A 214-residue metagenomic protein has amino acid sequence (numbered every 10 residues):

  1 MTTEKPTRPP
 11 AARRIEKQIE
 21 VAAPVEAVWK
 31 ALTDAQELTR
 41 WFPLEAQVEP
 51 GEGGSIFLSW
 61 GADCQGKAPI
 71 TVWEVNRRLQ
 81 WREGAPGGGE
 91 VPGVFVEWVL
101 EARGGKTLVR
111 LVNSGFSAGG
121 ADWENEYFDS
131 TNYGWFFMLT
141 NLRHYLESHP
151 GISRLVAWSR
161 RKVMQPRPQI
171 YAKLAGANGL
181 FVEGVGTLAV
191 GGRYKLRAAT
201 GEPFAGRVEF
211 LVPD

Functional and structural regions predicted by a protein language model:
T2, F42-V48, R103-K106: Short N-terminal helix-initiation segments at or just after the protein's N-terminus
T2-E4, F116-V156: A conserved amphipathic terminal alpha-helix motif
E4-P6, I56, P86-G87: Short, P/G- and charge-enriched loop/turn segments at secondary-structure junctions
P9, R14, Q80, G84-Y133 (+1 more regions): Beta-strand/loop substructures that line and gate deep hydrophobic ligand-binding cavities in soluble
P10, E16, A23, A27 (+3 more regions): Short beta-edge strand/loop motif at the mouth of beta-sheet-based domains
L32: Hydrophobic "lid"/C-terminal helical patch of Rossmann-like NAD(P)-dependent dehydrogenase/epimerase domains
G66, V75, P92-V96, T131 (+1 more regions): Generic hydrophobic, aliphatic-rich segments that mediate packing or membrane embedding
